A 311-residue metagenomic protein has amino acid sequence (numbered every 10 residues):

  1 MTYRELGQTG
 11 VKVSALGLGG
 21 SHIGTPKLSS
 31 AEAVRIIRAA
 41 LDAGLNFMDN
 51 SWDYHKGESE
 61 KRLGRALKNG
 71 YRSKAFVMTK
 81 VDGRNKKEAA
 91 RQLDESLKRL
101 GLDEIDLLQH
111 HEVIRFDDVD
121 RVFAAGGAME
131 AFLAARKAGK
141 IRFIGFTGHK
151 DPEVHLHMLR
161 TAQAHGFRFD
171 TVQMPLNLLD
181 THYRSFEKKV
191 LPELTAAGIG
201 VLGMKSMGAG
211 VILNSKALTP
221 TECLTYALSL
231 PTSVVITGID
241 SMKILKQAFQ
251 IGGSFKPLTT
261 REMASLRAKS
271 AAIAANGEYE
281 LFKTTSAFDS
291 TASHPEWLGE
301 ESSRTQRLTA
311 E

Functional and structural regions predicted by a protein language model:
M1-A75, A131, K137, A310-E311: N-terminal binding-site loop/beta-alpha segment at the start of enzyme catalytic domains that lines or forms
T2, E32-I36, S59-A66, Q92-S96 (+6 more regions): A general structural detector for well-ordered alpha-helical segments in enzyme core domains, enriched
L6, L18, A40, M48 (+9 more regions): Conserved, mostly hydrophobic/aromatic
G19-A31, M78-E88, F116-R121, I212-L218: Active-site mouth loops of central-metabolism enzymes
H22-G24, W52-Y54, V81-R84, N177-T181 (+1 more regions): Short histidine/acidic/glycine/proline-rich micro-motifs that form metal- and phosphate-coordinating active-site loops
K27, R84-K189, T195-L202: Glycine/proline-rich, positively charged, aromatic-decorated active-site loop/lid region on the catalytic face
L41, N46, H165-G166, K189-E311: Structured C-terminal cap/extension of enzyme domains
F47-D53, M78-K80, R142-T147, Q173-M174 (+1 more regions): Short catalytic-loop micro-motif centered on adjacent basic/acidic residues
